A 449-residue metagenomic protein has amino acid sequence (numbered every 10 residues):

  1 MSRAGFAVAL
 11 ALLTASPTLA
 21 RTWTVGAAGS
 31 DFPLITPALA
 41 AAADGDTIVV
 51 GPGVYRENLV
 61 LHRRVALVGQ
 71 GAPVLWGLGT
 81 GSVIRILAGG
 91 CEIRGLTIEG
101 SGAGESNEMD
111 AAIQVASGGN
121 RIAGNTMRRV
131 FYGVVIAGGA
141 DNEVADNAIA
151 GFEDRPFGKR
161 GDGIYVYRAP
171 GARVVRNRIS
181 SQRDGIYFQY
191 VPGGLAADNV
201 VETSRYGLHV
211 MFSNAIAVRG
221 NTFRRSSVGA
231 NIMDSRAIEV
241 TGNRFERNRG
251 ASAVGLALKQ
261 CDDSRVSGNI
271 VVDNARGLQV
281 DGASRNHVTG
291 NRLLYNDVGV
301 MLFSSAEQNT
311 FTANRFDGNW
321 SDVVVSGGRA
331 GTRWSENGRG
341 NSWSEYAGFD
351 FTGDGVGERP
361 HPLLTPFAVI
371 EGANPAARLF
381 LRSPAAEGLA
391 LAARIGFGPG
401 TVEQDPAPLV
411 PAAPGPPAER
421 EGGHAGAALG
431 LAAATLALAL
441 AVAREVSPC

Functional and structural regions predicted by a protein language model:
A15-S16: N-terminal signal peptide c-region/cleavage motif recognized by signal peptidases
T22-V50, V54-R56: Acidic Gly/Asp/Thr-rich repetitive segments characteristic of extracellular carbohydrate-active and adhesion proteins
G45-T47, P52, N58, R64-A66 (+18 more regions): Detector for repetitive beta-architecture
V49, V60, V68, W76 (+23 more regions): Extracellular beta-strand solenoid repeats
V54-V68, L75-N120, Y132-G138, V166: Extracellular beta-strand-rich solenoid/capping regions of secreted or surface-exposed proteins that bind or remodel
G77-R85, E105-Q114, R129-I136, P156-R168 (+7 more regions): Extracellular beta-strand/beta-solenoid scaffold signature
A251-V254, L294-Y295, G299-C449: Functionally critical loop-and-helix segments that line ligand-binding/catalytic clefts of soluble enzyme domains
